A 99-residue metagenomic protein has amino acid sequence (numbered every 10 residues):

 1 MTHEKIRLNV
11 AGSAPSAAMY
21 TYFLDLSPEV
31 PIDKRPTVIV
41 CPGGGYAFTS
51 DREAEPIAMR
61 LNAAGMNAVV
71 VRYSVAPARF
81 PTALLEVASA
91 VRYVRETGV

Functional and structural regions predicted by a protein language model:
M1-D33, F80: N-terminal cap/lid segment of alpha/beta-hydrolase-fold proteins
D25, G44, N67, R72-A76: Short beta-to-alpha linker loops that shape the active-site pocket of alpha/beta-hydrolase fold enzymes
I32, S50-V69: Short amphipathic alpha-helix adjacent to the substrate-entry channel of hydrolases
K34-G43: Short beta-strand element of the alpha/beta-hydrolase
T49-D51, V71-G98: Catalytic nucleophile-loop/oxyanion-hole region of alpha/beta-hydrolase and closely related hydrolase-like folds
